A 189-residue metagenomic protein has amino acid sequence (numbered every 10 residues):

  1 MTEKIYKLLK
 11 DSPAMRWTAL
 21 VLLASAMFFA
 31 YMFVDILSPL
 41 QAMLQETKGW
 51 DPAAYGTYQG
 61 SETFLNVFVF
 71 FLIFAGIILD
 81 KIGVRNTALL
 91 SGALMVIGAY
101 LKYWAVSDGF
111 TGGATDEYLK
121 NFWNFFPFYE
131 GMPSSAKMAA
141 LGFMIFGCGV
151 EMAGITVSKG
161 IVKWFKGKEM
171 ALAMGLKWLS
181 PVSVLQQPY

Functional and structural regions predicted by a protein language model:
T18-P52: Extracytoplasmic
Y31, D35, G131, S135 (+2 more regions): Small-residue-rich segments within alpha-helical transmembrane domains of MFS-like 12-TM solute carriers
W50-F64: Loop-to-transmembrane helix entry
G60-I77: Central cavity-lining transmembrane alpha-helices of secondary-active solute carriers, predominantly the Major
A93-G131: C-terminal ends and interior cores of transmembrane alpha-helices in multi-pass membrane transporters/permeases
M152-F165: Intracellular juxtamembrane helix-capping segments at the cytosolic ends of symmetry-related transmembrane helices
A171-Y189: Glycine-rich segments within core transmembrane alpha-helices of 12-TM secondary carriers
